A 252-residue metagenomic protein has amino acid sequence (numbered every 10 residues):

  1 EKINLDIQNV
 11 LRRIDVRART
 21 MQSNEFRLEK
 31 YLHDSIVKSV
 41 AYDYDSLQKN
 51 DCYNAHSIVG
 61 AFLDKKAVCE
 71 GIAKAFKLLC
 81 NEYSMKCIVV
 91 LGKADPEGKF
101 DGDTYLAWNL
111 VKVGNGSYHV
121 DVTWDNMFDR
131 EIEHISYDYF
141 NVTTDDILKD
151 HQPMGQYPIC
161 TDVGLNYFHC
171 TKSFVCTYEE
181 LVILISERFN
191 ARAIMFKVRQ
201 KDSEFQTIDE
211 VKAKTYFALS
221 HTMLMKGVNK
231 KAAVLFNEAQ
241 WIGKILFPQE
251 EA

Functional and structural regions predicted by a protein language model:
E1-R12, H221, G227-N237, W241-P248: Linear, non-domain "peripheral" regions
K2-A61: Secondary-structure boundary elements
T20-L28, D64-I72, D101: Extracytoplasmic/periplasmic, Sec-exported soluble proteins
D43-D45, D121, L235-N237: Acidic/polar residues at beta-strand termini and the immediately following turn/coil
D43-L47, D51, D64, G102-T104 (+1 more regions): Repeated polar recognition positions within modular binding domains
G71-D146: Hydrophobic/aromatic-rich core segments of domains that either
G114, K197-E204, E238-Q240, L246-E251: Short, flexible beta-strand-to-coil junctions
P153-L224: Short Lys/Arg-enriched alpha/beta "domain-start" segment
